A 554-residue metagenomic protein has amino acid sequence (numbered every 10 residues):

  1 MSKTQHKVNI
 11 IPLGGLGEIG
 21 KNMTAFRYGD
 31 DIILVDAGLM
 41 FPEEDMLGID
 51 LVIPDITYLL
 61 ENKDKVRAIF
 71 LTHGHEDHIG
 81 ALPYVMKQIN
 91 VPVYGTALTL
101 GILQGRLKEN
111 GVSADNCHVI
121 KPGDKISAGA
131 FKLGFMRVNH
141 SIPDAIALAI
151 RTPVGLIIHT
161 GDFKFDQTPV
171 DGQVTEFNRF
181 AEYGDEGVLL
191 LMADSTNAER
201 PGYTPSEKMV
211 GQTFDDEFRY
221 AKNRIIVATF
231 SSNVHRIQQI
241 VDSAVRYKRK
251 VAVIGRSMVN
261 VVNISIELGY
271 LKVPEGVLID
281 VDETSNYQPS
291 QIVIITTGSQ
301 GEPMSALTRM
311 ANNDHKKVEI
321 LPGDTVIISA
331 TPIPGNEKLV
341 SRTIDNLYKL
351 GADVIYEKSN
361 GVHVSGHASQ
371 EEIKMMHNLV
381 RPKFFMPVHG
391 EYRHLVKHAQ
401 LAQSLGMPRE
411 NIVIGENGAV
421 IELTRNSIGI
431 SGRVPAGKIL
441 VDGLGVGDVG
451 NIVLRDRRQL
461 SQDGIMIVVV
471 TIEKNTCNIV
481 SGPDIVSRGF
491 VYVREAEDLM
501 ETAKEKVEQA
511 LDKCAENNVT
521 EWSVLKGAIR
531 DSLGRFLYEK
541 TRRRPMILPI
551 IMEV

Functional and structural regions predicted by a protein language model:
S2-F70, H75-N286, S305-E319, K338-R342: His/Asp/Glu-rich metal-coordinating catalytic cores of metallo-dependent phosphodiesterases/hydrolases acting on
L16, M40-E44, K65-V66, Y356-S359 (+3 more regions): A glycine- and charged-residue-rich anion-binding loop/surface
P92, M386, L548-P549: Short glycine-rich phosphate-binding loop at a beta-alpha junction
L107, A402, L537: Conserved hydrophobic residues forming the short capping helix/wall of the S-adenosyl-L-methionine
K121, E416, R543-I547: Short Gly/Ser/Thr- and Asp/Glu-enriched loop/turn motifs at secondary-structure junctions
E199-S329, I333-K358, V362-N518, K526-G527: Hard-cation-handling environments
N518-V554: C-terminal tails and terminal domains of large nucleic-acid-associated and other macromolecular-machine proteins
